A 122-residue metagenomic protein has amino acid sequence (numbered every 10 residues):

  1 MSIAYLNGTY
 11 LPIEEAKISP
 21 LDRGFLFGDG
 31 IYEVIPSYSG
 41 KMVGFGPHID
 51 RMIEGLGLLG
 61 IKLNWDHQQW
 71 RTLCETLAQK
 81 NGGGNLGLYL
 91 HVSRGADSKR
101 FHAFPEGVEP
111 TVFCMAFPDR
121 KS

Functional and structural regions predicted by a protein language model:
M1-K121: Conserved alpha/beta cores of soluble small-molecule-handling proteins
